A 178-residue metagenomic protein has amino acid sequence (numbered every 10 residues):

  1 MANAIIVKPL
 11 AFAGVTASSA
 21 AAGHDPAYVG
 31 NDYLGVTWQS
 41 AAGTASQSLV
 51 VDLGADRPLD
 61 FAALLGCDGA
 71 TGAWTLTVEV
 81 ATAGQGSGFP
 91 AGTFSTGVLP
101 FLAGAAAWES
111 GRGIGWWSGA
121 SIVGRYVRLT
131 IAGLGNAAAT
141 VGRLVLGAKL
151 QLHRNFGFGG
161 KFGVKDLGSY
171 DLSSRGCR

Functional and structural regions predicted by a protein language model:
M1-G54, A70, G147, H153-G176: Disordered, acidic Ser/Thr/Pro-rich linker "stalks" and the adjacent N-terminal cap of the next globular domain
S18-A22, A81, S87, A91-T96: Short linear Ser/Thr-Pro motifs
S48-P58, P90-L144: Beta-sandwich interaction modules
R57-G69: A short beta-strand element within beta-rich, extracytoplasmic domains of secreted/secretory-pathway proteins
A63-L65, E79, T130-A132: Residue-level recognition of well-ordered beta-strand positions that form the cores of beta-sheet-rich folds across
G66-W74, G135: Extended, low-complexity, turn-rich repeat/linker tracts enriched in Gly/Pro/Ser/Thr and Asp/Glu that occur
T71-G84: Short, surface-exposed beta-strand/strand-loop-strand elements in extracellular ectodomains
G72, G88-F89, A139, R154: Short acidic, gly/pro-rich beta-turn/loop elements at beta-sheet edges and active-site/ligand-binding grooves
